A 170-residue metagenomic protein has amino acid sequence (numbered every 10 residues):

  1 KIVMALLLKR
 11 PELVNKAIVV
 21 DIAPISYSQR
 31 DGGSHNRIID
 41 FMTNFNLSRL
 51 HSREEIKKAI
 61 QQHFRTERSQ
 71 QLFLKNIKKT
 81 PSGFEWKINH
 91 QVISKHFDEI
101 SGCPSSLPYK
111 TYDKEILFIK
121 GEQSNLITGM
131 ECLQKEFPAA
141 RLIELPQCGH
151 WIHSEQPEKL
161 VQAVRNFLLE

Functional and structural regions predicted by a protein language model:
K1-I2, W151: Short alpha-helical segment within the catalytic ATP-binding CA
M4-K9, L13-H51: Flexible "cap/lid" loop of the alpha/beta hydrolase fold
A5-E12, K135, Q162, N166: Short, well-ordered alpha-helices that flank and scaffold nucleotide-derived cofactor binding pockets
D21, I60, S82, F118-G121 (+2 more regions): Generic structural signal for small/hydrophobic residues in well-ordered secondary structure, especially within
I25, L126, C148-W151: Active-site loop signature of alpha/beta-hydrolase-fold enzymes
L47-P104: Conserved alpha/beta-hydrolase catalytic His-Asp/Glu region
P81-E136, R141-E144: Conserved serine/cysteine hydrolase catalytic core
A140-E170: Catalytic active-site module of serine/aspartate enzymes centered on a nucleophile-bearing elbow/loop
